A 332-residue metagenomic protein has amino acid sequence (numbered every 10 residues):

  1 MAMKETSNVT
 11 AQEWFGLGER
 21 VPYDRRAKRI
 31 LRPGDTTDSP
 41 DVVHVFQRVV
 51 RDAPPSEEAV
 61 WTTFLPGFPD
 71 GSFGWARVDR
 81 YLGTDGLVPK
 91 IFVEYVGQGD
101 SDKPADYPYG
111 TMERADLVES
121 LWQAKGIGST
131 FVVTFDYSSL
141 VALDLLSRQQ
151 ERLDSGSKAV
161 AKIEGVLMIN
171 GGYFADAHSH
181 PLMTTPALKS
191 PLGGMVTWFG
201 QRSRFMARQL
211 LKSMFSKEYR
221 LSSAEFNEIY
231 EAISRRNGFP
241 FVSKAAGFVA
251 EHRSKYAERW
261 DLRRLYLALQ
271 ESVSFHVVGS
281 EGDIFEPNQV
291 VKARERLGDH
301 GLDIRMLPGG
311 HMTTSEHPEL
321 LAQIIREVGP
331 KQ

Functional and structural regions predicted by a protein language model:
A2-T36, V45-A59, G74, Q98-V133 (+2 more regions): Flexible "cap/lid" subdomain of the alpha/beta-hydrolase fold that forms the substrate-access gate
E58-G67: Short beta-strand element of the alpha/beta-hydrolase
L65, V93-Y95, I169: Alpha/beta-hydrolase
G67, D136, S315: Conserved acidic functional residues
P69-R77, K90: Serine-hydrolase catalytic-loop signature spanning alpha/beta hydrolases and amidase-signature enzymes
V78, L145, Q149, I324-V328: Hydrophobic residues on the short alpha-helix immediately C-terminal to a glycine-rich phosphate/catalytic loop
L82-D102: Conserved alpha/beta-hydrolase
S315-P330: Post-His helix in hydrolase/transferase enzymes
